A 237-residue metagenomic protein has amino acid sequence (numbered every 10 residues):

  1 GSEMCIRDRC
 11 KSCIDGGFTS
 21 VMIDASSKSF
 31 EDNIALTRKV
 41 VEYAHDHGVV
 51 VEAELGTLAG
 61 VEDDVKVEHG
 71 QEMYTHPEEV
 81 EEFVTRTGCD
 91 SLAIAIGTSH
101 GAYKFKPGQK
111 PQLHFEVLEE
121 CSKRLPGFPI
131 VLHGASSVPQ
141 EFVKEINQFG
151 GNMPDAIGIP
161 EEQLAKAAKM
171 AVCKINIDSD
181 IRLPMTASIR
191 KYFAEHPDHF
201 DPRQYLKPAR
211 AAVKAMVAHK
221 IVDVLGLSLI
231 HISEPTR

Functional and structural regions predicted by a protein language model:
G1-I6, H231-R237: Short, small-residue-biased leader/transition segments that mark boundaries at the very start of proteins
S2, R7, L132-V138, A156-I159: Glycine-rich beta-to-alpha transition loops that act as phosphate-gripper elements at the mouths of alpha/beta enzyme
E3, H45, H100, H133 (+1 more regions): Histidine-centered active-site/metal-ligand motif
D8-C10, P139-I146, E162-A168: Catalytic cores of alpha/beta
D8-E31, L36-P129, Q140, G151 (+1 more regions): Alpha/beta enzyme core
I130, S136, Q148-A156, K174-I177: Active-site core of metal-dependent hydrolases
Q148, I159-L229, S233: C-terminal alpha-helical cap/extension of soluble enzyme domains
